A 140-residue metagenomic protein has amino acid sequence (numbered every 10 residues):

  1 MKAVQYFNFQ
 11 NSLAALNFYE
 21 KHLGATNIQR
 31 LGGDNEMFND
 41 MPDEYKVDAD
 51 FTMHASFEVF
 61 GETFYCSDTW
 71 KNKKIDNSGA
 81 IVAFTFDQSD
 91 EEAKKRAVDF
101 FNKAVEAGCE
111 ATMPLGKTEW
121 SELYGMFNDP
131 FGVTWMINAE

Functional and structural regions predicted by a protein language model:
M1-K2, E140: Absolute protein N-terminus
K2-A3, D40-M41, D87-Q88: Short, contiguous strand/loop micro-motifs
K2-V4, N77-I81: Short, solvent-exposed beta-strand edge segments and adjacent coil->beta transition regions
F7, Q29-R30, E58, T69 (+2 more regions): Vicinal oxygen chelate
F7-E62: Core segments of cupin and vicinal oxygen chelate
Y65-C66: Contiguous beta-strand/loop segments that form the cofactor/metal-binding neighborhood of enzyme cores
